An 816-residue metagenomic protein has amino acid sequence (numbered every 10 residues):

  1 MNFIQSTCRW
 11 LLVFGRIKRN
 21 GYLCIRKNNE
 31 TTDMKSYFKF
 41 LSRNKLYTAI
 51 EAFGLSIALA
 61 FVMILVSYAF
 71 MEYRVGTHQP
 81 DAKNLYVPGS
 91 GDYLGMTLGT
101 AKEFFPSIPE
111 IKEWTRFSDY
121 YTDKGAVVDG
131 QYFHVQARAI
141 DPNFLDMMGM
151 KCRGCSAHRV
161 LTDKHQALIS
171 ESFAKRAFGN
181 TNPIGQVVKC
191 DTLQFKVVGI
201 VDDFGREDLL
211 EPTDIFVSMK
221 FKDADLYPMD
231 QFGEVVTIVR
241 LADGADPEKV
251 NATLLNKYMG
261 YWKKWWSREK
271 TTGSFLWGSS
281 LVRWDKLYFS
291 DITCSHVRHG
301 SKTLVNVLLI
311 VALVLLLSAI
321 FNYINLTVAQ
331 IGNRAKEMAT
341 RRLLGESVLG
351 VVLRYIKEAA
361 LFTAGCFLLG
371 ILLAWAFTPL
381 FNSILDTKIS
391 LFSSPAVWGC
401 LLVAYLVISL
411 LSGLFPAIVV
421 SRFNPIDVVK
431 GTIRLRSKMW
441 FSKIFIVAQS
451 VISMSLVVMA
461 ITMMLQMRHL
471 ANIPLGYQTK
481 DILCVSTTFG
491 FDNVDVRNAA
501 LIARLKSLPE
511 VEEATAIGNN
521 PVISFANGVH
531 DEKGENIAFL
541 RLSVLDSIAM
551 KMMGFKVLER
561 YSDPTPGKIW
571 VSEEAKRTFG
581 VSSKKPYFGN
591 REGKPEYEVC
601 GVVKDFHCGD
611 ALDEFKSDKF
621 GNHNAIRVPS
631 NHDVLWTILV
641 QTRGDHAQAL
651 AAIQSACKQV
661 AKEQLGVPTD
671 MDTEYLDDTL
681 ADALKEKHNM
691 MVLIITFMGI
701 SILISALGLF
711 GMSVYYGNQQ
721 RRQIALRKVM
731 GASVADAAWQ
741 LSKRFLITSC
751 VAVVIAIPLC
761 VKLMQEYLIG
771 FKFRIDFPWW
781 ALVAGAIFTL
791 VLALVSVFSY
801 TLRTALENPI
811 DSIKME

Functional and structural regions predicted by a protein language model:
M1-I4, R16, I25, D141-G154 (+3 more regions): Mid-to-C-terminal secondary-structure elements that act as membrane-proximal/extracytoplasmic interface segments
R9-F14, K18-N20, I25-L59, R422-V451: N-terminal Sec/SRP start-transfer signal
E30-T32, K39, R43-N44, Q79 (+7 more regions): Membrane-helix entry/capping segments
F38-I50, G54, F321-F362, R422-T432 (+2 more regions): Intracellular coupling helices
R43-E72, G300-K336, A364, F441-Q466 (+4 more regions): Hydrophobic alpha-helical transmembrane segments of multi-pass inner-membrane transport and secretion
I57-Y86, T378-D386, I452-K480, Y767-K772: Alpha-helical transmembrane segments
A60, I64, S280-V282, A359-F423 (+3 more regions): Small-residue-rich transmembrane alpha-helices
E72, D81-Q136, N143, K175-R176 (+4 more regions): Hydrophobic, regular-secondary-structure patches
